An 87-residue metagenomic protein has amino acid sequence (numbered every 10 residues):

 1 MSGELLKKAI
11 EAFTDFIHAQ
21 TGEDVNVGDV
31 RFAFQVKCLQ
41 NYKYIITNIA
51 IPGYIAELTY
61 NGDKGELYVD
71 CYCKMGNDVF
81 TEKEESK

Functional and structural regions predicted by a protein language model:
M1-H18: N-terminal trafficking/processing presequences and adjacent post-cleavage segments of proteins routed to secretion
S2, N26, T81-K83: Serine/threonine-rich low-complexity intrinsically disordered regions
K7-I10, N26, C38, Y54 (+1 more regions): Generic detection of intrinsically disordered/low-complexity segments and helix-coil linkers/edges
E11-T14, V30-F32, D78: Short non-domain terminal segments
I17-Q20, E84: Prokaryotic Sec-type signal peptides and long signal-anchor helices with extended Leu/Ile/Val-rich h-regions
G22, N26, A33-F34: Transition segment at domain starts
V30-E66: Amphipathic, interaction-prone secondary-structure segments
I51-K87: Intrinsically disordered, low-complexity regulatory segments enriched in Ser/Thr/Pro and charged residues
